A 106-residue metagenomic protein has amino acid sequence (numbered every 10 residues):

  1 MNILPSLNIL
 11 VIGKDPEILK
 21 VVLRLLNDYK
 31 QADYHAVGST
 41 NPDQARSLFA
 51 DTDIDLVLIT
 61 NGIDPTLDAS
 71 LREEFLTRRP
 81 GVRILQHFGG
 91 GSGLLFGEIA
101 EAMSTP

Functional and structural regions predicted by a protein language model:
L7-E17, V57: Conserved acidic segment of CheY-like receiver
V11-G13, T40, F88: Short beta-strand/turn micro-motifs composed of small residues that flank or help shape donor/cofactor-binding pockets
V22-L26: Short hydrophobic helical patches associated with two-component signaling proteins
D33-N41: Short hydrophobic/Thr-rich beta-strand motif most characteristic of the beta2 strand and flanking loop of CheY-like
T40-I54: Acidic, metal-coordinating helix/loop segments flanking the phosphotransfer/catalytic sites of two-component signaling
A50-T52, L76-G81: Conserved phosphotransfer cores of two-component systems
I59-F75: Conserved phosphotransfer microenvironments
R78-P106: Ser/Thr/Gly-rich flexible loops in soluble cytosolic domains mediating phosphotransfer, phosphorylation
